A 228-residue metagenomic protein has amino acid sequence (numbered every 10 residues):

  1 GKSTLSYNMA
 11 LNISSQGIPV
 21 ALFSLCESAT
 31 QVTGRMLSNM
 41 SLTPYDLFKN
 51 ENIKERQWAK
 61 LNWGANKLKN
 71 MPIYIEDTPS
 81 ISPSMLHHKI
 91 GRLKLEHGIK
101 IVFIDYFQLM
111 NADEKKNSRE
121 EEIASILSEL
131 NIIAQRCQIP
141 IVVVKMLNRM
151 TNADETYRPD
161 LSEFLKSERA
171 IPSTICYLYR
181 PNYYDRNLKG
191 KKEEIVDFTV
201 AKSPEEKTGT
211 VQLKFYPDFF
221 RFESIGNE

Functional and structural regions predicted by a protein language model:
K2-S3: Conserved lysine of the Walker
S6, N12-G98, A112, V211-Q212: Cytosolic-facing regulatory segments adjacent to core modules
A21-F23, E76, V142, T174-C176 (+1 more regions): Hydrophobic/aromatic beta-strand patches that form the interior of the parallel beta-sheet core in alpha/beta enzyme
L25, M146, R180: Cofactor-binding loop segments of dinucleotide-utilizing enzymes, especially the Rossmann-like FAD- and NAD(P)+-binding
P83-I99, K116, S125-C137, R149-E228: C-terminal regions of RecA-like/P-loop NTPase motor modules
F103-I104, I139-M146: Structural recognition of the conserved hydrophobic beta-strand(s) that form the central parallel beta-sheet of P-loop
F107: Conserved Walker B
N111-R119: Conserved ATPase-coupling elements of RecA-like P-loop NTPase cores
